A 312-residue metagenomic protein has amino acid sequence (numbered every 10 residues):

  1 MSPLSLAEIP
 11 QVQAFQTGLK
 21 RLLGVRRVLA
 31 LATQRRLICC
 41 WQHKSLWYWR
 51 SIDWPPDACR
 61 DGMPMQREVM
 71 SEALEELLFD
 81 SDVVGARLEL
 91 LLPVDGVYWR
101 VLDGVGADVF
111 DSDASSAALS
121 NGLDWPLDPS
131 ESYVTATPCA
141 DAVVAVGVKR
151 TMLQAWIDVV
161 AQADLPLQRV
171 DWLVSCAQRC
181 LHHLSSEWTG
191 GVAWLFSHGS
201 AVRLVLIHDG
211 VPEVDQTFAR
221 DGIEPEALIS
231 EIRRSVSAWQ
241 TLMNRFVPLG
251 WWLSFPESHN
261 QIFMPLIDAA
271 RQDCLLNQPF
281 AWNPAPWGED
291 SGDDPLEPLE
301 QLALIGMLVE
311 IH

Functional and structural regions predicted by a protein language model:
M1-H312: Hydrophobic/aromatic-enriched cytosolic interaction surfaces used to assemble or bind macromolecules
